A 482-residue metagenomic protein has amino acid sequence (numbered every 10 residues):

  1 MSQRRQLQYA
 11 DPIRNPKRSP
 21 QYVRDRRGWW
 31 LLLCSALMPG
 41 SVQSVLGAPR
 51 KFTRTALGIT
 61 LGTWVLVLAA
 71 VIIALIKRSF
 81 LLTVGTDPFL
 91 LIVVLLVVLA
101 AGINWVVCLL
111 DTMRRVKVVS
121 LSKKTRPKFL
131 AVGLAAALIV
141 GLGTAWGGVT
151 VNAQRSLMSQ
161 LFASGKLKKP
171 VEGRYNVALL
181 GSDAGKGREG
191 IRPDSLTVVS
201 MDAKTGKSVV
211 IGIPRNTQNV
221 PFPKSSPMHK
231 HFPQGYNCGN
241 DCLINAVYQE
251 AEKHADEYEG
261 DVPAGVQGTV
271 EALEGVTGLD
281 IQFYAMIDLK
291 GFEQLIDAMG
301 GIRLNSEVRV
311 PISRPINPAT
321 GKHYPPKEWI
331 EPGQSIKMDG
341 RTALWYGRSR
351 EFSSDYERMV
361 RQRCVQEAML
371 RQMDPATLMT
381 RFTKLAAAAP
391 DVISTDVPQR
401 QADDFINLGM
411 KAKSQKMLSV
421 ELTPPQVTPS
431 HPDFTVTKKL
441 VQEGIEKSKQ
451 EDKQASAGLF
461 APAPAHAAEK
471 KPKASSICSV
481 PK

Functional and structural regions predicted by a protein language model:
M1-R24: Actinobacteria-biased recognition of intrinsically disordered, low-complexity terminal regions
Q3, F52-T53, D87: Membrane engagement elements in two modes
R24-W64: Hydrophobic, aromatic-rich membrane-embedded alpha-helical segments
V42-K51, W105-P127: Cytoplasmic membrane-interface segments at the C-terminal ends of transmembrane helices
I59-K117: Membrane-embedded alpha-helical segments of integral membrane proteins
A100-L110, I139-G143, D403, K416: Alpha-helical transmembrane segments
L121-A153: Internal/C-terminal transmembrane anchor helices
G148-K482: Non-catalytic, solvent-exposed segments at the cell envelope interface
